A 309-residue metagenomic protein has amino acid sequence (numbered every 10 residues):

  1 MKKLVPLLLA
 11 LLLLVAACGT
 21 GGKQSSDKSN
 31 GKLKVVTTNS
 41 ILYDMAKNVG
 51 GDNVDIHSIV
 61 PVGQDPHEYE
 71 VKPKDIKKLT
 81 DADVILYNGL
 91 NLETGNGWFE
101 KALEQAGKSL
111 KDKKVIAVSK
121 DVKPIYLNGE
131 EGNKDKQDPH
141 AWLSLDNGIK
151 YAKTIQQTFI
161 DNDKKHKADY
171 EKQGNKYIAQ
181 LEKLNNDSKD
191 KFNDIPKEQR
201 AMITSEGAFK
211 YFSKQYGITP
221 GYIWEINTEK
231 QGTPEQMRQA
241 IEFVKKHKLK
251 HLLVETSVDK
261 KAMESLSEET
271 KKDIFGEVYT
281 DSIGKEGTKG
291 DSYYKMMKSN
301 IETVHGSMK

Functional and structural regions predicted by a protein language model:
M1-K23: Sec-dependent N-terminal signal peptides of Gram-positive bacterial secreted proteins and lipoproteins
A17-K309: Extracytoplasmic metal-acquisition and chelation regions
